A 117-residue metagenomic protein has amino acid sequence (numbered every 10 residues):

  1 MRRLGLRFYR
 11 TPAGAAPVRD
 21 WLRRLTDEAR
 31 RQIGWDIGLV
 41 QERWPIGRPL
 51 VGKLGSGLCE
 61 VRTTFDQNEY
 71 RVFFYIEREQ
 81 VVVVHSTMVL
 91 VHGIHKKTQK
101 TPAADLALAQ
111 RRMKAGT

Functional and structural regions predicted by a protein language model:
M1-E69, R78-T87, I94-T117: Basic, Lys/Arg-enriched alpha-helical interface segments
